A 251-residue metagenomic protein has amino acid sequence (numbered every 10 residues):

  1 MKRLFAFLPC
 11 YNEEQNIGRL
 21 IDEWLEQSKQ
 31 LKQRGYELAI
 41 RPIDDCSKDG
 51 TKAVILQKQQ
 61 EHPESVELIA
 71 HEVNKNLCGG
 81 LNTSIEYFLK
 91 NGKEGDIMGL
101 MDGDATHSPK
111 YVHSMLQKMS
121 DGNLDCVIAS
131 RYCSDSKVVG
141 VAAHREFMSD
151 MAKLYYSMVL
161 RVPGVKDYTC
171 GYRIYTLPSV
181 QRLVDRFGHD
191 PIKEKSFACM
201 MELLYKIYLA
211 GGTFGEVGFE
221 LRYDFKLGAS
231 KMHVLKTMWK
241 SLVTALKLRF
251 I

Functional and structural regions predicted by a protein language model:
M1-L4, Q15, E23, S114 (+1 more regions): Hydrophobic helical membrane-anchoring modules
K2-L8, I17, W24, Y36-I43: Hydrophobic targeting segments
E13-K32: Short, well-formed alpha-helical segments that are part of the catalytic scaffolds of diverse glycosyltransferases
E13-N16, S47, S108: Donor nucleotide-sugar binding loop of glycosyltransferases
K32-C46, I69-A70: Short beta-strand/loop segment that forms part of the nucleotide-sugar
I43-A53, V73, A105: A conserved acidic beta->alpha catalytic loop
H71-F88, I97, P109-K193, F225-M232 (+1 more regions): Acceptor/aglycone-binding surface of glycosyltransferases and processive sugar-polymer synthases
E94-T106: Short beta-strand-to-loop acidic/aromatic patch adjacent to the donor-nucleotide binding site
